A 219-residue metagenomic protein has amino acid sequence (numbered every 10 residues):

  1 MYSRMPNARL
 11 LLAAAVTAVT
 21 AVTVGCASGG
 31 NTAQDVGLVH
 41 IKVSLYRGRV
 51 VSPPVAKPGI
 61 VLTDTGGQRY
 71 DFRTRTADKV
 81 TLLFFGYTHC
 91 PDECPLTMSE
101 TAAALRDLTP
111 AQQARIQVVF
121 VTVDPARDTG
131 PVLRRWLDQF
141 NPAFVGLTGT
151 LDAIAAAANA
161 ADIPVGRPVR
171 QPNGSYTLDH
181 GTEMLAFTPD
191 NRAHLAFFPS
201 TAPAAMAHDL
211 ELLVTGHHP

Functional and structural regions predicted by a protein language model:
M1-T63, H217-P219: N-terminal targeting signals for export/organelle localization
V55-K57, R75-V80, L96, Q113-I116 (+2 more regions): Extracytoplasmic
I60-T81: A short beta-strand-turn-helix
T74-T101: Short active-site neighborhood of thiol/selenol oxidoreductases, capturing the structured segment around
A77, Y87-T88, V121-A126, P142 (+4 more regions): Solvent-exposed coil/turn segments that connect beta secondary-structure elements in extracytoplasmic/periplasmic
L96-A157: Structural microenvironment flanking redox-active thiols in thiol-disulfide oxidoreductases
A153-D209: Thiol/disulfide oxidoreductase modules built on the thioredoxin-like
D209-H217: C-terminal alpha-helix
